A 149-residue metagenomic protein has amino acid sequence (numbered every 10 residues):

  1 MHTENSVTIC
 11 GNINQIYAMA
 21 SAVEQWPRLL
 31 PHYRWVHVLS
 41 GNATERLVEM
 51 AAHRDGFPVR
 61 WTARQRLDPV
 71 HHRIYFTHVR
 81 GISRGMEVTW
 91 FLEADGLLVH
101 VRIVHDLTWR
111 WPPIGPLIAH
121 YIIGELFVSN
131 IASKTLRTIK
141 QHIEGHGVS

Functional and structural regions predicted by a protein language model:
M1-T44, S149: Hydrophobic ligand-binding cavity/cleft-lining segments
H2, A43-E45, P58-R60, G85 (+1 more regions): A general secondary-structure signal for short beta-strands and their flanking turns/coil in non-transmembrane regions
N5-V7, V36, M50-A52, W61-L67 (+3 more regions): Hydrophobic/aromatic beta-strand elements that line small-molecule binding cavities or substrate pockets in beta-rich
I13, S40-T44, L67-H71, F91-H100 (+1 more regions): A short, structured loop/turn motif at beta-sheet edges
Q15-A20, W26, V48, Q65 (+3 more regions): Hydrophobic pocket/interface hotspot
A43-E45, H53-P58, R66-R73, I82: Short, charged/polar surface micro-motifs in flexible loops or helix N-caps
H53-R60, W109-G115: Short, cysteine-centered beta-strand-loop-beta hairpins and adjacent loop/turn segments enriched in charged/polar
T77-S133, I139, V148: Beta-strand/loop substructures that line and gate deep hydrophobic ligand-binding cavities in soluble
